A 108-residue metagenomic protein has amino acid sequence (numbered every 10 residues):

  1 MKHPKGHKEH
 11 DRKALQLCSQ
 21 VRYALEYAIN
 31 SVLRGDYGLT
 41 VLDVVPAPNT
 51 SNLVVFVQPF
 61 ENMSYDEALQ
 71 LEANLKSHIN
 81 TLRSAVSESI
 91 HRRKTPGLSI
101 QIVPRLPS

Functional and structural regions predicted by a protein language model:
M1-S108: Charge-rich, low-complexity N-terminal segments
